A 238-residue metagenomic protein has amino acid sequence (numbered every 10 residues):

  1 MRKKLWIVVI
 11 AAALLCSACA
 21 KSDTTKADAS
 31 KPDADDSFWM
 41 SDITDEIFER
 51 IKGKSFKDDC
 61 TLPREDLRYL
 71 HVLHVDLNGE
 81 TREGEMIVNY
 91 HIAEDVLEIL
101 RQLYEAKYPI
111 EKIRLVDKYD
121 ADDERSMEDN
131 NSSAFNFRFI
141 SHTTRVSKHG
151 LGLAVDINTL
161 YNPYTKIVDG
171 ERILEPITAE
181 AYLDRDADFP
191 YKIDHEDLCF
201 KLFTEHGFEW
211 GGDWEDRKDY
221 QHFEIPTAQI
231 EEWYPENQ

Functional and structural regions predicted by a protein language model:
M1-L5: Positively charged n-region of N-terminal signal peptides that target proteins for export
L15-A18: C-terminal motif of bacterial Sec signal peptides marking the signal peptidase cleavage site
A20-F56: N-terminal, intrinsically disordered, polar/charged segments of Gram-positive cell-envelope systems that serve as
L62-M127: Active-site acidic/histidine clusters and adjacent loop/turn architecture that either coordinate catalytic ions
D66-R68, N131, G150-L153, C199 (+1 more regions): Residues that flank catalytic or metal-binding motifs in active/ligand-binding sites
L73-V75, A93-P109, R138, L160-P163 (+2 more regions): Structured segments of extracytoplasmic/periplasmic soluble domains in secreted or envelope-associated proteins
I110-E111, R125-L160: Mid-length scaffold segments of soluble, non-membrane domains
I140-T143, N158-Q238: Catalytic cores and adjacent binding grooves of peptidoglycan-active enzymes
